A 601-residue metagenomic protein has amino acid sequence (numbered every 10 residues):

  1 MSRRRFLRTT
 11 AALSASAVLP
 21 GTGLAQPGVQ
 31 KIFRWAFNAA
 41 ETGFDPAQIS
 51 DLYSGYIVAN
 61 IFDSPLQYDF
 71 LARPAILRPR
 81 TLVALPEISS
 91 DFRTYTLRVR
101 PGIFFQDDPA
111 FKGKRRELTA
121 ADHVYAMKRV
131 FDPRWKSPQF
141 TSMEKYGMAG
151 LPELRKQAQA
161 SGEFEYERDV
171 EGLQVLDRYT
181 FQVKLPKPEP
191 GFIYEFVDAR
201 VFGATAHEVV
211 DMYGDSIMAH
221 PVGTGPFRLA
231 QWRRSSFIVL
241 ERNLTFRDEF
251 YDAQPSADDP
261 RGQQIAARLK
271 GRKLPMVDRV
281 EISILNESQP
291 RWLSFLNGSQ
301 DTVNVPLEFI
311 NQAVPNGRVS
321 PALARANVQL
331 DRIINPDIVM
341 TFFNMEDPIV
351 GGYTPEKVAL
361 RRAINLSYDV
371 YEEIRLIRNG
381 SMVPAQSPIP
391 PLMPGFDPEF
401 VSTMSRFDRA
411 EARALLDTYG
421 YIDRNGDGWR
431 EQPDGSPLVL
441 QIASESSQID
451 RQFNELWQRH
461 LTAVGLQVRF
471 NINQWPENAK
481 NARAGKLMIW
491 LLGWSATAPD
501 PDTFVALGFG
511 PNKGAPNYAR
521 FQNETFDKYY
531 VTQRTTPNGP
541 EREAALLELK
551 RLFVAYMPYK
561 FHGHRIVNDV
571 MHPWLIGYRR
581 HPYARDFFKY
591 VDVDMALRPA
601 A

Functional and structural regions predicted by a protein language model:
M1-S2, Q26-V29, F37-A40, F70-L71 (+14 more regions): Extracytoplasmic/periplasmic ligand-capture domains
R5-A25: N-terminal export signals
A36-D91, V222: N-terminal lobe/hinge region of extracytoplasmic solute-binding protein
L71-P79, A149-E167, D215-P221, V319-A324: Short, solvent-exposed secondary-structure boundary motifs
Q139-S161, Y166-F196, R200: Non-catalytic accessory/assembly modules
H562: Active-site-proximal polar cores
